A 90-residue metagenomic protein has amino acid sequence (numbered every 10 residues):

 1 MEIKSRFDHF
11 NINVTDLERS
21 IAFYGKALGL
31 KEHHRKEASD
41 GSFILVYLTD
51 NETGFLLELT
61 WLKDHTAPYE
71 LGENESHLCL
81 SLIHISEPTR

Functional and structural regions predicted by a protein language model:
M1-R19, E75-L78: N-terminal beta-strand motif that seeds the catalytic metal site of vicinal oxygen chelate
E2, Y47-T49, A67-L71: Short secondary-structure boundary/capping segments
N11-G54: Core segments of cupin and vicinal oxygen chelate
N51-L56, D64-T66: Short, charged/polar surface micro-motifs in flexible loops or helix N-caps
S81-R90: Residue-level detector of conserved catalytic or cofactor/ligand-binding positions in enzyme active sites
